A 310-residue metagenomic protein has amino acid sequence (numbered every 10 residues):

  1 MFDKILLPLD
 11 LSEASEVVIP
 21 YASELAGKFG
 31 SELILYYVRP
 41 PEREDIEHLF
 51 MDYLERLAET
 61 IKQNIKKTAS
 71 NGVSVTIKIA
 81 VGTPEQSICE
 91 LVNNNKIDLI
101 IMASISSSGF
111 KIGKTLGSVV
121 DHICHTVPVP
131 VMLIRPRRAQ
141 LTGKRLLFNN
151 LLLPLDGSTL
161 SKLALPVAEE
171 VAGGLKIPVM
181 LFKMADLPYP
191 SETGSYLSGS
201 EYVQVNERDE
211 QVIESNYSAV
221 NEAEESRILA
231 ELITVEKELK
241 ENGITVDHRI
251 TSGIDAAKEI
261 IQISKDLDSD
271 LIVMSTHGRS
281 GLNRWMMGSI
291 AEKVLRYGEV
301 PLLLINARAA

Functional and structural regions predicted by a protein language model:
M1-V17, G72-V73, L99, S104 (+4 more regions): Intrinsically disordered or low-complexity boundary/linker segments at protein termini and domain junctions
L7-P8, Y21, L25, L33-L35 (+11 more regions): Short, structured motif recognition centered on aromatic/hydrophobic residues
E24, Y36-T60, M184-A230: Acidic, proline/glycine-rich short linear motifs
D45-I46, G113, K144, S191-S195 (+2 more regions): Short, well-ordered secondary-structure micro-motifs
K67-I100, I105, T234-I272, A309-A310: Structural beta-alpha unit
A103-H125, L146, L271-R296: Glycine-rich, Arg-bearing micro-motifs that act as flexible, cationic patches
K258-Q262, H277-W285, K293-L302, N306-A310: Protein-protein interaction modules outside structured cores
